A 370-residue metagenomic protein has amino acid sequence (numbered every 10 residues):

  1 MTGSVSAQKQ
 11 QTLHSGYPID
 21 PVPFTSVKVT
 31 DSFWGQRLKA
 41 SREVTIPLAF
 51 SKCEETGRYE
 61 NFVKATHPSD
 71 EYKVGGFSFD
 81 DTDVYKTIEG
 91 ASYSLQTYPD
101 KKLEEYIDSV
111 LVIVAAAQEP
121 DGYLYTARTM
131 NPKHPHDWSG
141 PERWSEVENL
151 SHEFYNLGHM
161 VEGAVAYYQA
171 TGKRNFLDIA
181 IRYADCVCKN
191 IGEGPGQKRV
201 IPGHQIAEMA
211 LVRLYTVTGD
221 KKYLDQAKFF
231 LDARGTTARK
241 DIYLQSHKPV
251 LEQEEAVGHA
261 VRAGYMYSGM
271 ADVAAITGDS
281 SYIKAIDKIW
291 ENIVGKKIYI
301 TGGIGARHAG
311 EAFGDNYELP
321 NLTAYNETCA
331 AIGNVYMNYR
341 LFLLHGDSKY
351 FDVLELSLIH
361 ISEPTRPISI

Functional and structural regions predicted by a protein language model:
M1-S6: C-terminal segment of classical bacterial N-terminal signal peptides
Q8-D83, E104, D108-W138, R174: Low-complexity, Ser/Thr/Pro/Gly-enriched N-terminal "stalk/linker" regions
S15-P18, T66-V84, D100, D137-W138 (+6 more regions): Solvent-exposed loop and edge beta-strand segments that line ligand/cofactor-binding and catalytic clefts
P23, T30-F33, R37, D100-A116 (+5 more regions): Extended, well-ordered alpha-helical scaffold segments
S26, S32-Q36, A40, I88-K101 (+7 more regions): Well-ordered alpha-helical scaffold segments within catalytic/enzyme domains
E54, Q118-T126, N175-F176, G219-Y223 (+3 more regions): Proline-centered turn/helix-capping motifs that create local helix->coil transitions or kinks
P120-D121, E153-Q169, F176-T216, H259-A260: Aromatic-lined, polymer-binding surfaces characteristic of secreted/periplasmic polysaccharide-degrading enzymes
I359-I370: Single conserved hydrophobic/aromatic residue that forms the stacking wall/gate of nucleotide- or nucleobase-binding
